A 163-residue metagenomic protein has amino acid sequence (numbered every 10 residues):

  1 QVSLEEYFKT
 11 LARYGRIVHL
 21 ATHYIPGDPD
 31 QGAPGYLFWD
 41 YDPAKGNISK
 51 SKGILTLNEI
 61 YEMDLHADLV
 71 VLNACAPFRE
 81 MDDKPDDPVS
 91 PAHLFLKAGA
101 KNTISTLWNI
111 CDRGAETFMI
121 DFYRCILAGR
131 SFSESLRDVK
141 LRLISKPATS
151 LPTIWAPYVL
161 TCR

Functional and structural regions predicted by a protein language model:
Q1-R163: Catalytic cores of enzymes
